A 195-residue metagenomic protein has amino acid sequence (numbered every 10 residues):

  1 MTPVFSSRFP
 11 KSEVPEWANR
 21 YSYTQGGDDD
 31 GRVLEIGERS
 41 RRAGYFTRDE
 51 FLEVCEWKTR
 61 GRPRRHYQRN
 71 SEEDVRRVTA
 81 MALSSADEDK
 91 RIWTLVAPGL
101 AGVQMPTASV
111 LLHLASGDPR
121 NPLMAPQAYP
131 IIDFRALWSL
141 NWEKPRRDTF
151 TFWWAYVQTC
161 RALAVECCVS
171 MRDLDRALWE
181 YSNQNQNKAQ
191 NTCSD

Functional and structural regions predicted by a protein language model:
M1-V54, D118-D195: C-terminal accessory module of base-excision DNA glycosylases/AP lyases that mediates lesion recognition and DNA
E56-V103: Helix-hairpin-helix/helix-loop-helix acidic hairpins
K58, A82-S85, A115, E143 (+1 more regions): Alpha-helix boundary/capping residues
V96-A97, L112, L163: Broad structural signal for hydrophobic residues in well-ordered alpha-helices, predominantly aliphatic
T107-L114: Short hydrophobic alpha-helical segments that form membrane-spanning helices or hydrophobic packing faces of helical
